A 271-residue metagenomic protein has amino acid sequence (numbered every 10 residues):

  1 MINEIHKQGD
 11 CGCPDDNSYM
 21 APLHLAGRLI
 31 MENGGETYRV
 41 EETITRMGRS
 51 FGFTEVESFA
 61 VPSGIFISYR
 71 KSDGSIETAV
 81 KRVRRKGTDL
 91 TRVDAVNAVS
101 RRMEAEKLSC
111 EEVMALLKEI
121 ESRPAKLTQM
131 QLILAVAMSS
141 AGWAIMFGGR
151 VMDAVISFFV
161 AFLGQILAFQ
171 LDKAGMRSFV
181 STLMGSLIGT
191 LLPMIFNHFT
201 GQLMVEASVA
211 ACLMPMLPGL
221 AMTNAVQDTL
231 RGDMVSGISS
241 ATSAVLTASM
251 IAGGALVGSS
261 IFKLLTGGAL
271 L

Functional and structural regions predicted by a protein language model:
M1-L108: Soluble N-terminal domains of membrane-associated systems
M1-M20, R123-K126, A252-L271: N-terminal charge/polar-biased segments
N33-G34, M47, F51, V99-E106 (+7 more regions): Change "in soluble alpha/beta enzymes" to "in soluble alpha/beta proteins
R85-D153, S243-A252: Alpha-helical transmembrane segments and their cytosolic membrane-interface
E119-I120, G164-R177, T223-S236: C-terminal ends of transmembrane helices
A125-L203: Core alpha-helical transmembrane segments of integral membrane proteins
N197-L271: Generic detector of multi-pass transmembrane helix bundles and their immediately adjacent loops in polytopic membrane
